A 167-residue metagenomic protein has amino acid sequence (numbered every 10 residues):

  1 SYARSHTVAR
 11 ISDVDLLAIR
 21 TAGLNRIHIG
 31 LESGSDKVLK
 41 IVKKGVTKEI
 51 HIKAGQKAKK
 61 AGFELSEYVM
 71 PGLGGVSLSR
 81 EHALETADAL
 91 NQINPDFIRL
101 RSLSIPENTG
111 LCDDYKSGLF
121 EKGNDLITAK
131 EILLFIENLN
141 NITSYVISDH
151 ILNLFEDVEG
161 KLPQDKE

Functional and structural regions predicted by a protein language model:
S1-A3, I27-I29, L65-V69, I98-L100 (+1 more regions): Hydrophobic faces of well-ordered beta-strands that scaffold small-molecule active sites in alpha/beta enzyme cores
S1-E49, K53-K60, N140: Conserved SAM/AdoMet-binding glycine-rich loop
S5-V8, G74, I151-E156: Short, internal active-site loops enriched in acidic
H6, G34-V38, A58-H82, R101-E107 (+1 more regions): Conserved strand-turn element in the central/C-terminal portion of the radical SAM core barrel that lines
I11-L16, G75-Q92, I132: Catalytic cores of alpha/beta
V14, V42-I50, S77-E85, L119-I127 (+1 more regions): Alpha-helix N-cap and loop-to-helix initiation/capping positions
T21, K59-E64, Q92, D96: Secondary-structure boundary elements
N91, F97-E167: Auxiliary Fe-S-binding modules of radical SAM enzymes
